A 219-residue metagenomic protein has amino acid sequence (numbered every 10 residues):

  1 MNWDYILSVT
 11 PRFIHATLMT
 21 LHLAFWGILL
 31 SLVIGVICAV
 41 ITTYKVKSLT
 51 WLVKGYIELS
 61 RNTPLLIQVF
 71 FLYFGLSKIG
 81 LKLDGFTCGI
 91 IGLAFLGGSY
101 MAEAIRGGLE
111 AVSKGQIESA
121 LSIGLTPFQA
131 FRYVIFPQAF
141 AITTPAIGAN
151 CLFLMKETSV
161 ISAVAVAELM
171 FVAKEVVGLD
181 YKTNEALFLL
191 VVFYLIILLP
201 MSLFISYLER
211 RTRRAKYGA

Functional and structural regions predicted by a protein language model:
M1-A219: Transmembrane alpha-helices and adjacent helix-loop boundaries
